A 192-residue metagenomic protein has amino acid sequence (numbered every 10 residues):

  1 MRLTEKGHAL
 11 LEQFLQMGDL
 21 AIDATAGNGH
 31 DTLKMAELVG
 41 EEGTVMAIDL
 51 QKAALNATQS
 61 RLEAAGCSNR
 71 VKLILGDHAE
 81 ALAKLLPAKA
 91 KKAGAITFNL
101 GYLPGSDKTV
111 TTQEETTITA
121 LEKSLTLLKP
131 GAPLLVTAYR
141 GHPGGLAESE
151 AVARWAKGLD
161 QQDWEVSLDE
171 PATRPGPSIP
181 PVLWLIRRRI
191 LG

Functional and structural regions predicted by a protein language model:
M1-A24, H30-L33, E37: S-adenosyl-L-methionine
Q16-D19, K84-A95: A short acidic, Gly/Pro-enriched loop at the edge of an enzyme's catalytic core that lines a small-molecule cofactor
M17-G18, G40-G43, L128-L134: Short glycine-dipeptide loop
T25, A120, L127-A138: Conserved beta-strand signature within the Rossmann-like core of class I S-adenosyl-L-methionine
T44-D49: Conserved SAM-binding motif I beta-strand of class I
N56-A90: S-adenosyl-L-methionine
T97-A120: Mobile active-site "lid"/loop adjacent to the S-adenosyl-L-methionine
H142-G192: Class I S-adenosyl-L-methionine
